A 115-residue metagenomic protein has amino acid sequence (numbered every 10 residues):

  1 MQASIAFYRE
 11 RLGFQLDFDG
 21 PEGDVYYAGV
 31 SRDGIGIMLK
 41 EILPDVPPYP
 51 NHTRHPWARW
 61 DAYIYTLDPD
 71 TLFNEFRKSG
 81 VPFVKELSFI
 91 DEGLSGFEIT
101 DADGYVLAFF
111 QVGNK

Functional and structural regions predicted by a protein language model:
Q2-A3, T71: Alpha-helical macromolecular-interaction surfaces
S4-R9, F76, G104: Conserved active-site tyrosine of GNAT-family acetyltransferases
Q15-Y65, F73-T100, Q111-K115: Vicinal oxygen chelate
V106-F110: Short C-terminal beta-strand
